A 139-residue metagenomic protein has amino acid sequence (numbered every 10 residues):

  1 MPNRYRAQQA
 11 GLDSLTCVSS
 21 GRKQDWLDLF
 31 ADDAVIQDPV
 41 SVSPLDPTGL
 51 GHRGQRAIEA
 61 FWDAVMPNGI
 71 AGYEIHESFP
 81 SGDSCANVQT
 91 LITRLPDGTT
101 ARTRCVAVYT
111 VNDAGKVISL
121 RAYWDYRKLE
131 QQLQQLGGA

Functional and structural regions predicted by a protein language model:
M1-D28, D32, Q135-A139: Short, low-complexity N-terminal intrinsically disordered segments enriched in polar/charged residues
P2-Y5, Q24, D28-G82: A solvent-exposed, acidic/Ser-Thr-rich amphipathic alpha-helical stretch
A31, L95, V111-N112: Short, acidic, Ser/Thr-enriched surface-loop or helix-capping motifs
W62, N87-L95: Short beta-strand segments that buttress and anchor functional surface loops
P67, T93-R102: Short, cysteine-centered beta-strand-loop-beta hairpins and adjacent loop/turn segments enriched in charged/polar
Y73-F79, T90-I92, R104-T110, R121: Hydrophobic/aromatic beta-strand elements that line small-molecule binding cavities or substrate pockets in beta-rich
G82-A86, T100, T110-V117: Coil-to-beta-strand transition motifs
V106-Q132: Short beta-strand edge/turn micro-motifs at domain boundaries
